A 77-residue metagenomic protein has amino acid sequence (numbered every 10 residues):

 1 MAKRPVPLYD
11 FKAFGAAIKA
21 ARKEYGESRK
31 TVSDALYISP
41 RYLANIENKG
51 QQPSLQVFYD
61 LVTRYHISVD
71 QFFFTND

Functional and structural regions predicted by a protein language model:
A2-E24: A short, Lys/Arg-rich alpha-helix, primarily the initiator
A16-A35, D60: Short basic helix-loop element that most often maps to the first helix and adjoining turn of HTH DNA-binding modules
K30, R41, D70: Key DNA-contact positions within bacterial/archaeal DNA-binding proteins
Y37-Q52: Recognition helix of helix-turn-helix/homeodomain-like DNA-binding domains that insert into the DNA major groove
Q56-Q71: DNA major-groove recognition helix of helix-turn-helix/homeodomain DNA-binding modules
Q71-D77: Short amphipathic recognition helices of helix-turn-helix/homeodomain-type DNA-binding modules
